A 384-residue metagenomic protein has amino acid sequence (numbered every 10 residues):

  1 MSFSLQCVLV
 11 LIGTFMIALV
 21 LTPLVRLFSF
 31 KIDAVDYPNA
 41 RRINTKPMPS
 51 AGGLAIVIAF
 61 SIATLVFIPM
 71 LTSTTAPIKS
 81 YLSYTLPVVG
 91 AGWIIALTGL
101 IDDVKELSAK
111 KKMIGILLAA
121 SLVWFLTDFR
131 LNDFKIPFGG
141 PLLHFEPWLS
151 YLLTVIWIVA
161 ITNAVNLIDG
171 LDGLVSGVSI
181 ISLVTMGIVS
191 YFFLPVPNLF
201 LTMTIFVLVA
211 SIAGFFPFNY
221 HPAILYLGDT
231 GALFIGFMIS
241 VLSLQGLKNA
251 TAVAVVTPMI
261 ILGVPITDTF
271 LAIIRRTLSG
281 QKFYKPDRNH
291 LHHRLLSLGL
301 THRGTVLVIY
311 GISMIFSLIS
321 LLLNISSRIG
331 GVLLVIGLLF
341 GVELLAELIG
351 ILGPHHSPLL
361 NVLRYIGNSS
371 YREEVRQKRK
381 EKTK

Functional and structural regions predicted by a protein language model:
S2-T267: "…together with the soluble PPM/PP2C metallo-phosphatase catalytic core" -> "…together with the soluble PPM/PP2C
L24-L27, L345-N361: Membrane-interface capping segments at transmembrane-helix boundaries
L24-P49, L271-R303, V362, I366 (+1 more regions): Cytosolic, membrane-interface loops and tails of multi-pass inner-membrane proteins
V207-S211, F237, L298-L321: Hydrophobic membrane-spanning alpha-helices of multi-pass integral membrane proteins
A232-L233, L262, V335-V342: Small-residue-enriched core segments of transmembrane alpha-helices in multipass membrane transport and channel
Q245-T251, G337-P354: N-terminal hydrophobic signal/anchor transmembrane helix of membrane proteins
P265-F270, L318, L344, L348: Hydrophobic transmembrane alpha-helical segments of multi-pass transport and channel proteins
S317-I336: Extracellular/periplasmic helix-loop-helix junctions in multi-pass membrane proteins
